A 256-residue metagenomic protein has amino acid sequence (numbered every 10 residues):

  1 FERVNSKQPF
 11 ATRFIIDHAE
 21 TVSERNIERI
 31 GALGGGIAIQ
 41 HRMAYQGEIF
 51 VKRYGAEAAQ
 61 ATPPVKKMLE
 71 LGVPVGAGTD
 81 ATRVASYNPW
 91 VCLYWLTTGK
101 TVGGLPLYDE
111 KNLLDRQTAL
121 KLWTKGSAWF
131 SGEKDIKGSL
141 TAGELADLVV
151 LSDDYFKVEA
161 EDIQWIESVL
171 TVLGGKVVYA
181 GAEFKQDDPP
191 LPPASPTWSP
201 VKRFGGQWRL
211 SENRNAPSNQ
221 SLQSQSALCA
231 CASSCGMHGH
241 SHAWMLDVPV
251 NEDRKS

Functional and structural regions predicted by a protein language model:
F1-T62, E70, G76, S152 (+2 more regions): Active-site core of metal-dependent hydrolases
V65: Glycine/threonine-rich phosphate-binding loop and adjacent beta-strand/alpha-helix elements that clamp
P74, A81-K255: Active-site microenvironment of metallo-dependent hydrolases
